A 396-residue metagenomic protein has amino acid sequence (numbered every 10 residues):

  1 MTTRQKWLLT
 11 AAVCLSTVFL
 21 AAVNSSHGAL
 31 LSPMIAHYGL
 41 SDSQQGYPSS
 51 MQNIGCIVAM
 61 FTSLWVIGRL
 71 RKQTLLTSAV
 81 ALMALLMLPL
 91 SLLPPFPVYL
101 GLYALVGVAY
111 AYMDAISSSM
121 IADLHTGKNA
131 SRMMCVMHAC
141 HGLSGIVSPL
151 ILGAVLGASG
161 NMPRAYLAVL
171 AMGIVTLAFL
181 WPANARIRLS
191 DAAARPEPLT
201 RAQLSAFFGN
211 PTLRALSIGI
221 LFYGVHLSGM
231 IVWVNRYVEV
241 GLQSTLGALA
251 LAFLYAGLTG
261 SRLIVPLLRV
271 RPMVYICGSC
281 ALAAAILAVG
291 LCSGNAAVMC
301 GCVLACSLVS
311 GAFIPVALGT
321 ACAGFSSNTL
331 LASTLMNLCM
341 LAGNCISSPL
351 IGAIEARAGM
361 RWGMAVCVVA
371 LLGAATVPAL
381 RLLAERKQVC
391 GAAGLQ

Functional and structural regions predicted by a protein language model:
L9, L15-M34, L40-D42, M230-N235: Extracytoplasmic
H27-G28, P211-T259: Extracytoplasmic gate region of multi-pass secondary transporters
V58-P94: Conserved MFS/SLC helix-loop-helix module at the cytosolic interface between two early adjacent transmembrane helices
A59-R71, S261-P272, E355: Helix-to-loop junctions at the C-terminal end of transmembrane segments in multipass secondary transporters
L102-A139: Cytoplasmic helix-loop-helix junction between adjacent transmembrane helices in 12-TM secondary transporters
V136-A185: Helix-loop-helix hairpin linking two adjacent transmembrane segments in secondary transporters
P272-A317: C-terminal transmembrane helical hairpin of 12-TM major facilitator-type secondary transporters
G324-M360: A late C-terminal transmembrane helix in Major Facilitator Superfamily
